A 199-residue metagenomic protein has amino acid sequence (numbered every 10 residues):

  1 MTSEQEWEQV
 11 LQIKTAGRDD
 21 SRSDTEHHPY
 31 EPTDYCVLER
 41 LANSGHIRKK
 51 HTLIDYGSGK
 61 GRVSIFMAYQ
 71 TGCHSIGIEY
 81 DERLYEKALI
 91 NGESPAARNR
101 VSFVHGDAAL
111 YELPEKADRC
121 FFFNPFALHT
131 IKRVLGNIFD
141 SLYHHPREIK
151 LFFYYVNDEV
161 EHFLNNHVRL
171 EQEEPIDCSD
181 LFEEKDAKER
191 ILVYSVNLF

Functional and structural regions predicted by a protein language model:
M1-R48: S-adenosyl-L-methionine
K50-G59: Conserved class I S-adenosyl-L-methionine
G61-I65: Glycine-rich SAM-binding Motif I of class I
H74-E79: Conserved SAM-binding motif I beta-strand of class I
A88-L89: Conserved SAM-binding loop
R98-G106: Conserved SAM-binding strand-loop segment of SAM-dependent methyltransferases
R119-I131: A short SAM/SAH-binding and catalytic strip from SAM-dependent methyltransferases
H129-E189: C-terminal substrate-binding/active-site "lid" region of AdoMet-derived donor-dependent transferases
